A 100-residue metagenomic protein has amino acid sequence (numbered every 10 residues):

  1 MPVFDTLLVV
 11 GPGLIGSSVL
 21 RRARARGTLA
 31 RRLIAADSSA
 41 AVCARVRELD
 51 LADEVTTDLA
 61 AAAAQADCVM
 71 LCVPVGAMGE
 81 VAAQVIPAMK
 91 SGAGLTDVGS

Functional and structural regions predicted by a protein language model:
M1-A64: NAD(P)+-binding Rossmann beta1-loop-alpha1 motif at the extreme N-terminus of oxidoreductases
L8-G11, S17, A82, I86 (+1 more regions): Contiguous N-terminal and early-domain "leader" segments and peripheral loops that mark the onset or edge of a domain
S38-S39, V73, V98-S100: Short beta->alpha hinge that forms the Motif I/post-I loop of the SAM-binding pocket
E54, L59-T96: Rossmann-like NAD(P)-binding element
